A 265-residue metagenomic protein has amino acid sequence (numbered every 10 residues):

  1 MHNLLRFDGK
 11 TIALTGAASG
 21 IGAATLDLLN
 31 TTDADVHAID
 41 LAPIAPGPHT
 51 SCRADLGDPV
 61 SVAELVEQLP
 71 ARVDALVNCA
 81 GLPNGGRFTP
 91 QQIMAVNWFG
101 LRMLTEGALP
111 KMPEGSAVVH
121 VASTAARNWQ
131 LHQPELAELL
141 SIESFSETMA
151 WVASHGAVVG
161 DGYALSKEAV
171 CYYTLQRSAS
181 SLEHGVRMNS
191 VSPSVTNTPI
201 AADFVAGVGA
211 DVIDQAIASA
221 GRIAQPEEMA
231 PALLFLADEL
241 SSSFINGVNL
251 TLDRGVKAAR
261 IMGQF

Functional and structural regions predicted by a protein language model:
H2-L4, Q133, S241, N246-F265: Short C-terminal tail/terminal secondary-structure segment of NAD(P)H-dependent dehydrogenase/reductase domains
T11, A18-S19: Conserved glycine-rich cofactor-binding loop
P46-V60: Rossmann-fold cofactor-recognition segment
V77, V119-V121, M188-V191, A201 (+2 more regions): Hydrophobic structural elements of the Rossmann-like NAD(P)H-binding subdomain that define the short-chain
L82-G86, E114-E183, V195: Catalytic loop of short-chain dehydrogenase/reductase
M103, G162-Y163, E168-C171, S190 (+2 more regions): C-terminal helical subdomain
R127, S192-D203: Short, flexible catalytic-loop segment of classical short-chain dehydrogenase/reductase
